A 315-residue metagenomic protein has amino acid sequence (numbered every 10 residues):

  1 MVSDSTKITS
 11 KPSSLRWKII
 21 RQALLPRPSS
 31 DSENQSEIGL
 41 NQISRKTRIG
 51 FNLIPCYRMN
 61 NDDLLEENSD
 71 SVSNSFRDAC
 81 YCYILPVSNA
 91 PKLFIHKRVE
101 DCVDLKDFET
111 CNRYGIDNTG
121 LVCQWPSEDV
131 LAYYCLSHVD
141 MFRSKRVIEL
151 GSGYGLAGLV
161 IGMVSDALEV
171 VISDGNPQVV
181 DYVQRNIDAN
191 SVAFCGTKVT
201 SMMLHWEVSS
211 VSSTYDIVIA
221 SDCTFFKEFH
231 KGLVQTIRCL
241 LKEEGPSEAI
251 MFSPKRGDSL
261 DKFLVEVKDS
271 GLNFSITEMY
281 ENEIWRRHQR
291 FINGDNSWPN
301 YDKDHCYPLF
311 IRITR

Functional and structural regions predicted by a protein language model:
M1-R315: S-adenosylmethionine-dependent methyltransferases
